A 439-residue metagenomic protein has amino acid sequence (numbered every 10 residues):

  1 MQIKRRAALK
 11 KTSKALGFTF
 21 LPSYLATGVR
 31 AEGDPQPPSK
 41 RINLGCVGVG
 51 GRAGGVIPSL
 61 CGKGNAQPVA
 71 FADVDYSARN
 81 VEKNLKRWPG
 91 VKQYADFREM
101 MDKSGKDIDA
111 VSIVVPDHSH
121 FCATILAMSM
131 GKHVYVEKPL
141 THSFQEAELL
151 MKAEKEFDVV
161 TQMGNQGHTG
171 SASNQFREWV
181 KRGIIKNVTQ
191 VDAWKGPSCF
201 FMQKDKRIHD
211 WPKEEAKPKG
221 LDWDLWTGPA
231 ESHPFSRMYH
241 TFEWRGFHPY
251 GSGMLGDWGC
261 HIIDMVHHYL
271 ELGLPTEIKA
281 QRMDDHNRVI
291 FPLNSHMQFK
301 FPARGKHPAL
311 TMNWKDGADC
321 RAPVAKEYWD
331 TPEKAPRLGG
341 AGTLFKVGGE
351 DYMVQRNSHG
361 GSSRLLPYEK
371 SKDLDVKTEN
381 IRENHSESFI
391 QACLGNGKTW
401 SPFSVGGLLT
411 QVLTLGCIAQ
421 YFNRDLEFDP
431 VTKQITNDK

Functional and structural regions predicted by a protein language model:
M1-V136, Q145-V160: N-terminal glycine-/serine-/threonine-rich beta1-alpha1-beta2 phosphate-ribose binding loop of Rossmann-like
L9, I57, L85, R98-M101 (+9 more regions): Non-transmembrane alpha-helical segments in soluble domains of secreted/periplasmic/extracellular proteins
T12, G17, A31, G55 (+5 more regions): C-terminal helical cap and adjacent loop that interface with cofactors, partners, or active-site loops
A31, G48, R52-A53, F157-Q162 (+9 more regions): Predominantly a Rossmann-like dinucleotide-binding segment in NAD(P)-dependent oxidoreductases
P35-P37, N287-F291: Short glycine-biased active-site loop of nucleotidyltransferases that positions the nucleotide triphosphate and helps
N43-V47, P68-A72, S112-V114, Y135-V136 (+9 more regions): Structural recognition of the beta-strand scaffold that forms the well-ordered cores of secreted hydrolase catalytic
D75, V114-S119, L140-H142, A147 (+3 more regions): Short, solvent-exposed turn/loop segments enriched in Gly/Ser/Thr/Pro and often Arg
K138, G183, N396: Conserved G/P- and acidic residue-centered "switch" motifs that form tight phosphate/ATP-binding loops in soluble
